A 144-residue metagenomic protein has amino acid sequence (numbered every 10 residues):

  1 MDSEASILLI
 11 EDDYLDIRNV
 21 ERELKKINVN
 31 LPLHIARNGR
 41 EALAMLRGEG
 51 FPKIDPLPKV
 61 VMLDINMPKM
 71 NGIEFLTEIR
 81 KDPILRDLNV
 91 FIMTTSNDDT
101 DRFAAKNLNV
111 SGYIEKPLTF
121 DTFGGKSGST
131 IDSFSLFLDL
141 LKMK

Functional and structural regions predicted by a protein language model:
A5-K25, V61: Conserved acidic segment of CheY-like receiver
I35, K69-M70: Residue-level signal for the "D+5" position in two-component response regulator receiver
I35-V60: Acidic, metal-coordinating helix/loop segments flanking the phosphotransfer/catalytic sites of two-component signaling
I65-M67: Receiver (REC) domain active-site loop signature in two-component systems and cognate sites in sensor histidine kinases
S111: Short, glycine/charged-rich "phosphate-handling" switch motifs in NTP-dependent and phosphotransfer domains
L118-K144: C-terminal output helix
